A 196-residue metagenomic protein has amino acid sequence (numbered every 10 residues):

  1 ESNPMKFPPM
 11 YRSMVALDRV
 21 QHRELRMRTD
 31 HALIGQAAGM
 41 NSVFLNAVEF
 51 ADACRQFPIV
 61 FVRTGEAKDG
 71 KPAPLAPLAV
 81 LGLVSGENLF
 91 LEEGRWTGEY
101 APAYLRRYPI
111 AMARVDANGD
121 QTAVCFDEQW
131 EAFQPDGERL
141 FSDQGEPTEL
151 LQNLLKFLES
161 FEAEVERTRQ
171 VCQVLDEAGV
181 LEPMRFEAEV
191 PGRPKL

Functional and structural regions predicted by a protein language model:
S2-V80: Short, extreme N-terminal leader segments that mark the start of a protein/domain
R28-I34, L83-S85, R95-T97, L155-S160: N-terminal start-of-chain detector that recognizes signal peptides and the immediate post-cleavage beginning
G35-A38, L83-L89, E93, R167-Q170: Short, basic/low-complexity N-terminal boundary segments at the transition from targeting/disordered tails
D52, A103-Y104, G179-L181: Short solvent-exposed loop/turn micro-motifs enriched in small/polar/acidic residues
C54, Y100-A103, E166: Short, well-structured alpha-helical interface segments that form or flank functional binding sites
R55-I59, R106-I110, P183-M184: Short small/polar-residue motifs
V62, A76-D143: Aromatic- and glycine-enriched beta-alpha-beta binding-site module
M112, N118-L196: A contiguous, surface-oriented mixed alpha/beta subdomain in the mid-to-C-terminal portion of proteins that forms
